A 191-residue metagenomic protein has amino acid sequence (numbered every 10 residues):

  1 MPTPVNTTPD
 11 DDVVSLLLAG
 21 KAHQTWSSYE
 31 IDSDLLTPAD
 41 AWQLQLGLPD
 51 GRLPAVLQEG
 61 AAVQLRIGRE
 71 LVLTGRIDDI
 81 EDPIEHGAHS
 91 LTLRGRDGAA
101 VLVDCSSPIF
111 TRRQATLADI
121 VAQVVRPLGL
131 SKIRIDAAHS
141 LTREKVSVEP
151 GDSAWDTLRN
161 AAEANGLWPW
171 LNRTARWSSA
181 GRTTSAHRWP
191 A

Functional and structural regions predicted by a protein language model:
M1-S106: Assembly/oligomerization scaffold segments
M1-V5, P9, S90, D97-A99 (+1 more regions): Short beta-strand-centered interaction patches in the first periplasmic/extracellular domains of large envelope
S15-L18, W26, V63-I67, S107-P108 (+4 more regions): Generic preference for hydrophobic/aromatic residues in regular secondary structure cores
I31, A41, V101-S106, V121-E149: N-terminal export/assembly leaders
E85-G87, Q114-A115, S179-A180: Long, low-complexity intrinsically disordered regions
I109-R113: Aromatic/histidine-rich interaction motifs
Q114-L130, P150-E163: Polar, S/T/G-rich
